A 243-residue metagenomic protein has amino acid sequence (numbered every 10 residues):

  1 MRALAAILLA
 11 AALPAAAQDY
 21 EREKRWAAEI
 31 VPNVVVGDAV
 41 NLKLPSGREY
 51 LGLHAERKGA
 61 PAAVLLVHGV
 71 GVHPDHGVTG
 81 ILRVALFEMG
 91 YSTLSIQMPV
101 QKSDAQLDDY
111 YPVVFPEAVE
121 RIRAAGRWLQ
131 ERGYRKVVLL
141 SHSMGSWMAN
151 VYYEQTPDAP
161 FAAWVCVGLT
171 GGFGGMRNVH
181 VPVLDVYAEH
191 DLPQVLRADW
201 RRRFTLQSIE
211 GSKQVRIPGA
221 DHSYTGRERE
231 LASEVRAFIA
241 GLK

Functional and structural regions predicted by a protein language model:
Q18-K58: N-terminal cap/lid segment of alpha/beta-hydrolase-fold proteins
R48-L51, A60-Q130: Serine-hydrolase catalytic machinery in alpha/beta-hydrolase-like enzymes
L94, T205-S223: Catalytic histidine neighborhood in serine/cysteine hydrolases with alpha/beta-hydrolase-type architecture
L140-A149: Gly/Ala-rich beta-loop-alpha elbow adjacent to hydrolase catalytic centers
D158-G171: A conserved short beta-strand
V179, D185-Y187: Short beta-strand/loop motif that positions the catalytic acidic residue of the alpha/beta-hydrolase fold
E189-V195, H222-S223: Acidic catalytic loop of the alpha/beta-hydrolase fold
T225-A237: Post-His helix in hydrolase/transferase enzymes
